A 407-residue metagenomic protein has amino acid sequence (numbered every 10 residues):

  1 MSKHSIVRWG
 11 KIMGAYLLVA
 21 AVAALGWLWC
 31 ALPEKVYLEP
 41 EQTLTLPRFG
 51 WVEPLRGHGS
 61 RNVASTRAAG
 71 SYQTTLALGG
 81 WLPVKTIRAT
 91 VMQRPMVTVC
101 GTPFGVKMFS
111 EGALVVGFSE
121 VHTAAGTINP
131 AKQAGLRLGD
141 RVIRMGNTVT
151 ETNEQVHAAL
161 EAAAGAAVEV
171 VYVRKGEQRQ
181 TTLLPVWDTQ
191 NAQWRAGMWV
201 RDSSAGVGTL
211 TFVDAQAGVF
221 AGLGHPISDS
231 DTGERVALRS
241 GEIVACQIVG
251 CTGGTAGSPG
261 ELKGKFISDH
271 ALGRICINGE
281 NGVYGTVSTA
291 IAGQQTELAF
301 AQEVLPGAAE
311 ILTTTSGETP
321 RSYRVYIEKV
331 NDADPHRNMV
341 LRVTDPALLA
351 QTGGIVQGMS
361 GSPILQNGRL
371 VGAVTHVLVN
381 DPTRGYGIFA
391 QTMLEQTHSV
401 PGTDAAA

Functional and structural regions predicted by a protein language model:
M1-R48, L210, P382-G385, T397-A407: Gram-positive cell-envelope targeting signals
S2, L55-V99, C276-Y323: Interdomain regulatory linker/hinge segments that flank or connect interaction modules in polarity/junction/synaptic
E39-W51, L138-G139, L305, S360 (+1 more regions): Short, flexible surface segments
S65-R67, R144-E177, D381-T383, I388-Q391: PDZ domains, with a preference for the canonical peptide-binding region formed by the helix
L76-G80, K85-R94, H157-G197, A406: PDZ-domain C-terminal substructure recognizer with occasional recognition of PDZ-binding tails
F109-Q133: PDZ/PDZ-like groove recognition
A131-E154, I364-N367, V371-H376: Conserved PDZ fold ligand-binding element
T182-Q357, Q366-N367, T375, D381-Q396 (+1 more regions): Serine endopeptidase catalytic core focused on the charge-relay Asp
